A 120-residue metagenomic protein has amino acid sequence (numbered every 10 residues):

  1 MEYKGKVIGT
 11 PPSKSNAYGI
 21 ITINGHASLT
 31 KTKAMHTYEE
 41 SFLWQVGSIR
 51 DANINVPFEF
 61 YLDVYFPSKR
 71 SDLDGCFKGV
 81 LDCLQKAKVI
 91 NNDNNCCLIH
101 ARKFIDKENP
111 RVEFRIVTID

Functional and structural regions predicted by a protein language model:
M1-D120: Acidic, proline/glycine-enriched N-terminal capping motif
